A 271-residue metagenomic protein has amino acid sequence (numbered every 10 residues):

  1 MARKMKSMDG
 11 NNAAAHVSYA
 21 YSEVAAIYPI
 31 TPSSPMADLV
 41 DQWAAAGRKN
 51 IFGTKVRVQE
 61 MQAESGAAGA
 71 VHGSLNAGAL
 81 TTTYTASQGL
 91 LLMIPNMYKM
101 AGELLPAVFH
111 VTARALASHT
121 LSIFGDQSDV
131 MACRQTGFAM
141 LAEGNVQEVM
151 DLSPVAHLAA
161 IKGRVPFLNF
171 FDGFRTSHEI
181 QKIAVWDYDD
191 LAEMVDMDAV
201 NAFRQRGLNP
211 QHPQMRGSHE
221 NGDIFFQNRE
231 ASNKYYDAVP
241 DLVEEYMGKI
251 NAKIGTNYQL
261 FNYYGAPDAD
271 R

Functional and structural regions predicted by a protein language model:
M1-A132, G137, P154, G173-F174: Thiamine diphosphate
K4, M8, A26, M61 (+7 more regions): Hydrophobic alpha-helical scaffolding
P35, E148-D151, D241, E245: Generic recognition of stable, solvent-exposed alpha-helical segments in well-folded globular domains
F52, V56, F167-Y263: Conformationally flexible catalytic loops at phosphate/diphosphate-handling active centers
I123-G173, V185, M197: Conserved thiamine diphosphate
D268: RNase H-like, metal-dependent nuclease domains and their acidic two-metal-ion catalytic environment used
